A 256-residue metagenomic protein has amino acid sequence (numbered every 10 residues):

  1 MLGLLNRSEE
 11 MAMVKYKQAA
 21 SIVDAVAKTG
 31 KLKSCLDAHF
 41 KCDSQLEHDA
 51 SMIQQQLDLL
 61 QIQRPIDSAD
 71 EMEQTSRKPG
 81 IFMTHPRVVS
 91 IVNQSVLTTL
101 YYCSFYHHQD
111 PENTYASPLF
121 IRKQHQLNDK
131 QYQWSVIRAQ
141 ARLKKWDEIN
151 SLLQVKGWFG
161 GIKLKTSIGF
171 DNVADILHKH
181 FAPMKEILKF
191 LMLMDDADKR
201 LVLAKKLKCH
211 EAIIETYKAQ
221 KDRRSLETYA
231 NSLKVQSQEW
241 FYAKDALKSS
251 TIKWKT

Functional and structural regions predicted by a protein language model:
M1-T256: Extended alpha-helical assembly domains of large eukaryotic scaffold proteins
